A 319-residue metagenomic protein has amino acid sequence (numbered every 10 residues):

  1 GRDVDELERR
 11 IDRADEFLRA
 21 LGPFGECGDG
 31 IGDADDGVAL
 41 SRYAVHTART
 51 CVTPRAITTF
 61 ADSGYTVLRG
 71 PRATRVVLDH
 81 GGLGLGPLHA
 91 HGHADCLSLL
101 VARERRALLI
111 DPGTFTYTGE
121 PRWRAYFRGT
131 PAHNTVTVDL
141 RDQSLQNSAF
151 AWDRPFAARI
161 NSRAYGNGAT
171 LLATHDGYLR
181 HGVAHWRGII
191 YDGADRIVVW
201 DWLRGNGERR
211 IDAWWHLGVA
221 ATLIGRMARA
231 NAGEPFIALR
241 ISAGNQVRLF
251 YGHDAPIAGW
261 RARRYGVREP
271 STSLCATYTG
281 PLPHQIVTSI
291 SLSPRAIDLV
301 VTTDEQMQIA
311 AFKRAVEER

Functional and structural regions predicted by a protein language model:
G1-I110, T114, N161-Y165: Carbohydrate-active enzyme catalytic cores, enriched for enzymes that act on polyanionic acidic polysaccharides
G25, G30, G119-R319: CBM-like, beta-strand-rich accessory domains located in the C-terminal region of large, secreted polysaccharide-active
